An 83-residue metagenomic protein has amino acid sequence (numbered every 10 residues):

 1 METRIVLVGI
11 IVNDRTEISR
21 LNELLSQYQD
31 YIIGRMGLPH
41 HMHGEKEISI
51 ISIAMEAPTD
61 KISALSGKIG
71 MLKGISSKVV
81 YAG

Functional and structural regions predicted by a protein language model:
M1-G83: Long, contiguous binding/interaction regions
